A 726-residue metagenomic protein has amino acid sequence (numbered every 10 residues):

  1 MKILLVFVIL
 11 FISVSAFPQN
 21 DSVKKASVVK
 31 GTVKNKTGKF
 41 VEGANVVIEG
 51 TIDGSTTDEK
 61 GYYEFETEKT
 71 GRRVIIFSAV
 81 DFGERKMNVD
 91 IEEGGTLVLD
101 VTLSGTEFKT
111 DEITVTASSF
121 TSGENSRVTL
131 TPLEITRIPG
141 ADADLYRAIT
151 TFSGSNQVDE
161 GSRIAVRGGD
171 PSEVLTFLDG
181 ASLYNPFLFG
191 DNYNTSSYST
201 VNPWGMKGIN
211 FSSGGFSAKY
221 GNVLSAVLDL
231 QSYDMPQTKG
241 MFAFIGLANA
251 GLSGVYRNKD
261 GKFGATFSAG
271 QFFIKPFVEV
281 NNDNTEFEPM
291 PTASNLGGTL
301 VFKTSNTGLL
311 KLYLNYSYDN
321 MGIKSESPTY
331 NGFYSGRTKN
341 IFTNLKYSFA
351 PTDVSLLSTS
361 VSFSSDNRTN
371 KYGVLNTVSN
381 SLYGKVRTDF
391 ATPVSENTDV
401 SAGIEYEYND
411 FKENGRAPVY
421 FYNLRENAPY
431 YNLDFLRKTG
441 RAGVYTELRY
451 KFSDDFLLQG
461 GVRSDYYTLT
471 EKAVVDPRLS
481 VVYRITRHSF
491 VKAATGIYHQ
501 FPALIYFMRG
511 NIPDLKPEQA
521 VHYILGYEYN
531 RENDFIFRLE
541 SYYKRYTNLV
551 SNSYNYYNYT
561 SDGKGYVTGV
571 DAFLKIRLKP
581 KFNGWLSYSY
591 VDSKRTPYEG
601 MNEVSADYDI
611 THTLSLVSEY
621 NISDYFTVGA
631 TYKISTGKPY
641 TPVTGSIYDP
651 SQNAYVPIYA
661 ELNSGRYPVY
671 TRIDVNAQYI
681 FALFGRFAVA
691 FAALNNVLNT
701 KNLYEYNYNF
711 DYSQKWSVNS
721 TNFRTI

Functional and structural regions predicted by a protein language model:
N20-A26, K34-K39, A44-E49, S78-F82 (+4 more regions): Short, acidic, small-residue-rich periplasmic hinge/interaction motif at the N-terminus of Gram-negative outer-membrane
T51-Y62: Short, acidic Ser/Thr/Gly-rich low-complexity loop/linker segments typical of extracellular and cell-surface proteins
G83, E93, S119-F216, V227 (+1 more regions): Periplasmic N-terminal accessory/gating domains of Gram-negative outer-membrane beta-barrel systems
F242, A248-Q271, T285-N320, Y334-T359 (+2 more regions): Transmembrane beta-barrel wall of Gram-negative outer-membrane proteins
S358-S362, R484, P517-G584, S589: Membrane-embedded beta-barrel scaffold of Gram-negative outer-membrane proteins
N367, G415-L424, T468-T470, V474 (+5 more regions): Surface-exposed extracellular loop regions of Gram-negative outer-membrane beta-barrel proteins, predominantly
S453, Y543, S561-T644: Gram-negative outer-membrane beta-barrel transporters
G584, Y625, I634-S651, Y670-D674 (+1 more regions): C-terminal beta-signal and adjacent terminal beta-strands/loops of Gram-negative outer-membrane beta-barrel proteins
